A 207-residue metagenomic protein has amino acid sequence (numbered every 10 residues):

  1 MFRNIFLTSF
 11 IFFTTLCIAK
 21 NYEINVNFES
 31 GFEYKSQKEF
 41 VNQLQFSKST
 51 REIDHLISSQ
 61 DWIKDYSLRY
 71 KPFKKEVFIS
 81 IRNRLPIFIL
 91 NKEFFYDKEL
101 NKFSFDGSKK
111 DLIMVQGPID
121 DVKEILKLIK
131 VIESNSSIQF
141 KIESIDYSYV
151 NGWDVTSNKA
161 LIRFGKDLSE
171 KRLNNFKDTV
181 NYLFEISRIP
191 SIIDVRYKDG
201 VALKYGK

Functional and structural regions predicted by a protein language model:
M1-F12, L16-K207: Charged, solvent-exposed interaction patches on well-folded alpha/beta domains that mediate macromolecular contacts
